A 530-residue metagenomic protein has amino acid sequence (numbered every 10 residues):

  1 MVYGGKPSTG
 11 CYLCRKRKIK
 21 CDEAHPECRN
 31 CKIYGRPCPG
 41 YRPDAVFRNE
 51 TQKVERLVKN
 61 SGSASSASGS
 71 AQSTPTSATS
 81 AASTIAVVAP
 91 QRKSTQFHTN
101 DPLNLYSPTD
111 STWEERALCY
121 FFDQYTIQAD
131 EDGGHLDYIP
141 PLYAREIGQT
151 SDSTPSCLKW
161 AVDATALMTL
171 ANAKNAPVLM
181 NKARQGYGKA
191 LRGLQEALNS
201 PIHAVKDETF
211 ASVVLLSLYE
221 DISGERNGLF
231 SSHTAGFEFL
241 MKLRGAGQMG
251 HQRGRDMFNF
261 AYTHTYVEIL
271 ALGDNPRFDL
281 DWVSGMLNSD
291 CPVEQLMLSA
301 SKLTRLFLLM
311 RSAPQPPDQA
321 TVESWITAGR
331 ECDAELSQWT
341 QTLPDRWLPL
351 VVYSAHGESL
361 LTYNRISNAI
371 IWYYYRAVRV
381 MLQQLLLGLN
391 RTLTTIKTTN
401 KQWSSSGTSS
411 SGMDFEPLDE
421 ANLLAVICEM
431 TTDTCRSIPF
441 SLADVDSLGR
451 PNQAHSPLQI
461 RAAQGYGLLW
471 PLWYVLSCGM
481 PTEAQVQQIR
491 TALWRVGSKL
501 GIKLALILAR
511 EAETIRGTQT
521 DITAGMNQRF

Functional and structural regions predicted by a protein language model:
M1-S156, A183, Q528-R529: Charge-rich, intrinsically disordered regulatory segments
H25, A204-F210, Q252-R255: Short amphipathic alpha-helical interface segments
F122-D137, M180, S223-S406, P417-A443: Central/C-terminal regulatory/activation regions of fungal transcription factors
E146, V162-A176, Y187-N227, F237-L243 (+4 more regions): Hydrophobic/aromatic-rich effector regions of fungal transcription factors
T150, T154, A204, M249 (+6 more regions): Structural signature of alpha-solenoid helical repeat scaffolds
S153-W160, F210, N259, I371-Y373 (+4 more regions): Start-of-helix signal in alpha-solenoid helical-repeat scaffolds, especially tetratricopeptide repeats
H203, S232, G236-G245, L418-F530: Fungal C-terminal regulatory tails
